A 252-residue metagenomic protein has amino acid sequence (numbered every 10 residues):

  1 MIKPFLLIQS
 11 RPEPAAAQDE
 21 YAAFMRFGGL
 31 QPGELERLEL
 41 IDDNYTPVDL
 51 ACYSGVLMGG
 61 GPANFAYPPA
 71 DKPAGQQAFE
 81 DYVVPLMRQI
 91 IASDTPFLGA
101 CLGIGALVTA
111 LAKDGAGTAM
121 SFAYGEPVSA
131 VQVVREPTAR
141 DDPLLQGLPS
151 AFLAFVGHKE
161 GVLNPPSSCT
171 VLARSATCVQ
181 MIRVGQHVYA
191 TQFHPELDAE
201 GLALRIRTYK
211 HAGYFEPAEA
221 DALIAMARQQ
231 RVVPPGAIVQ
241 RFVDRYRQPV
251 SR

Functional and structural regions predicted by a protein language model:
M1-L6: Extreme N-terminal starter segment of soluble prokaryotic enzymes
S10, L40, L102: Cofactor-binding loop segments of dinucleotide-utilizing enzymes, especially the Rossmann-like FAD- and NAD(P)+-binding
A15, A66-Y67, V108: Glycine/Thr-rich phosphate-binding loops of Rossmann-like dinucleotide-binding domains
E20-L30: Short catalytic helix/loop segments, enriched in acidic residues and glycine and frequently bearing histidine
G33-L98: Flexible gly/pro-rich beta->alpha loop and the following alpha-helix that scaffold active-site loops
M87-A116: Catalytic nucleophile loop
A112-E200: Pocket-forming structural segment of enzyme catalytic cores
L197-R252: Acyltransferase
